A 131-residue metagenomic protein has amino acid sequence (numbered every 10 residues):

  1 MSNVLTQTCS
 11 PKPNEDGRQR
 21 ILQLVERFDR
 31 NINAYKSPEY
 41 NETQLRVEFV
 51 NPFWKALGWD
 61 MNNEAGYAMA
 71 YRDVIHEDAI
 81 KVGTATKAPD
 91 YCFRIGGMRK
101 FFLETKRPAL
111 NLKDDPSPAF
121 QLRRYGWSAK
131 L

Functional and structural regions predicted by a protein language model:
M1-L131: A short, conserved, highly charged catalytic patch centered on acidic carboxylates
